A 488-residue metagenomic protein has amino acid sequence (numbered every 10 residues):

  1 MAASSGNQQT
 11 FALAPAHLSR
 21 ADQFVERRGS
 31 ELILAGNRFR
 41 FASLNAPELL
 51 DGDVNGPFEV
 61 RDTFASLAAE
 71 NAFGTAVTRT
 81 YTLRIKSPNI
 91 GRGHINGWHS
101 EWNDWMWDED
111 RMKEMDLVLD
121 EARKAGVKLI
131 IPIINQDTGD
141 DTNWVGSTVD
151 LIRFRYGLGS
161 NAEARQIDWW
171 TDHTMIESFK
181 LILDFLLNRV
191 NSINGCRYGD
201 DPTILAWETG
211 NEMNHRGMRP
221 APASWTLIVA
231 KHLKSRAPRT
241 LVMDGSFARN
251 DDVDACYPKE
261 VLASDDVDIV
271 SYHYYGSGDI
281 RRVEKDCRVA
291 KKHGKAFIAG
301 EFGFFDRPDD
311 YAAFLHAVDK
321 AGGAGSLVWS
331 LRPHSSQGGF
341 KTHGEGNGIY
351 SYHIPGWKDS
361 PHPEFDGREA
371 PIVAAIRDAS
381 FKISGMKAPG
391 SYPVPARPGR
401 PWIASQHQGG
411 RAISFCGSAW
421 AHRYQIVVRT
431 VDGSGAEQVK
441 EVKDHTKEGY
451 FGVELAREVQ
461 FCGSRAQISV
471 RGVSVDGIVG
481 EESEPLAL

Functional and structural regions predicted by a protein language model:
A14-V267, G278-R281, K292-K295, F302 (+3 more regions): Active-site mouth of glycoside hydrolases
I298-P389: Substrate-binding cleft of secreted/luminal carbohydrate-active enzymes
P393-A404: Proline-enriched interdomain boundary motifs that mark the N-terminal boundary and often initiate the first structured
G409-A421: Conserved aromatic anchor
I413-S414, E448-G463: Signal that preferentially marks extracellular ectodomain short beta-strand elements of beta-sandwich modules
W420-V442: Extracellular low-complexity, O-glycosylation-prone stalks/linkers
A466-I468: Hydrophobic beta-strand segments within extracellular beta-sandwich modules
V473-L488: Extracellular fibronectin type III
